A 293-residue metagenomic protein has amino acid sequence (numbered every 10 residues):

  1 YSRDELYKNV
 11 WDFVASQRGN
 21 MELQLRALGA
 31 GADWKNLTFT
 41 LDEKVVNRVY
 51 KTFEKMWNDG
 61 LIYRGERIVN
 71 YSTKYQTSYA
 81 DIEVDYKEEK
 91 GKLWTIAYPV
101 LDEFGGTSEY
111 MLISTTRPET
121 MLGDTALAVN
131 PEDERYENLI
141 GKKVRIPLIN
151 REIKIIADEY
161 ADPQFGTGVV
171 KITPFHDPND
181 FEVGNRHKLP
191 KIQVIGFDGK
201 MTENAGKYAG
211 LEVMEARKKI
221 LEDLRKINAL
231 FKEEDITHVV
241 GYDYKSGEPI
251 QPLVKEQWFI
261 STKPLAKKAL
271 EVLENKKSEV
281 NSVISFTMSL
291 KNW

Functional and structural regions predicted by a protein language model:
Y1-G106, F165, V169-W293: Residue patterns forming the tRNA-binding/recognition surfaces of aminoacyl-tRNA synthetases and related DALR
T107-I172, D177-E182: Protease-associated
